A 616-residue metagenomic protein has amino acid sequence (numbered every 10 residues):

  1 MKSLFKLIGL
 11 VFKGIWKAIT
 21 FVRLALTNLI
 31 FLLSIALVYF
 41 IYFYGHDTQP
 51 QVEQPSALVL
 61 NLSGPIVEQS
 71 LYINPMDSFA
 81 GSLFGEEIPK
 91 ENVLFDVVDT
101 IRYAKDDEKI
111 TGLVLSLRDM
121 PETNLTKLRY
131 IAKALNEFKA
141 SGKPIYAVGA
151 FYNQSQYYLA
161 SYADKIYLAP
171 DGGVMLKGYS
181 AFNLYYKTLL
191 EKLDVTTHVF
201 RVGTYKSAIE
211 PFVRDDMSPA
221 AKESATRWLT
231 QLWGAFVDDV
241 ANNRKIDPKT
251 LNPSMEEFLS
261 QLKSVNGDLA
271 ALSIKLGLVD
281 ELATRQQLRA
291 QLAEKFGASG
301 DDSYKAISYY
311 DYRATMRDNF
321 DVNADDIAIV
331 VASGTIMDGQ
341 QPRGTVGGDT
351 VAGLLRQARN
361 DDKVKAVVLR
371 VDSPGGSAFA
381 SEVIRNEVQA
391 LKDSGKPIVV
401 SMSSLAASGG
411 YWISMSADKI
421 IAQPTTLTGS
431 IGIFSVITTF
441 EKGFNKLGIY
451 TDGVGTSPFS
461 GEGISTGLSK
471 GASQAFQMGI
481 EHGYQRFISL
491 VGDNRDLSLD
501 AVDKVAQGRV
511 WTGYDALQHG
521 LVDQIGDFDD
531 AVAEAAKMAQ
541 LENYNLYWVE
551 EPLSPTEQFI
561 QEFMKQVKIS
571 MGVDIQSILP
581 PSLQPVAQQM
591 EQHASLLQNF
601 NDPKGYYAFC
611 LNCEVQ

Functional and structural regions predicted by a protein language model:
M1-V22: N-terminal Lys/Arg-rich, disordered targeting/topogenic segments
K2, A80, V322-I327, V331-K363 (+2 more regions): Intrinsic disorder and flexible/low-complexity segments
R23-Y42: Hydrophobic membrane-insertion alpha-helices, especially the h-region of bacterial N-terminal signal peptides
V38-H46, V97-D99, R313-T315: Short alpha-helical segments and helix-capping/turn motifs at coil-helix boundaries
Q49-Q51, S56-N183, N319-G443: Cleft-lining beta-strand/loop regions that shape enzyme active-site pockets
N183, K187-Q291, E441-A535, A539 (+2 more regions): Charged, glycine-interspersed solvent-exposed loop segments at helix/strand-loop junctions that cap or gate access
G267, L288-I329, I384, Q561: Extracytoplasmic and endomembrane cell-envelope/extracellular-matrix remodeling and assembly machinery
D530-E562: C-terminal intrinsically disordered, low-complexity extensions immediately downstream of enzyme catalytic cores
